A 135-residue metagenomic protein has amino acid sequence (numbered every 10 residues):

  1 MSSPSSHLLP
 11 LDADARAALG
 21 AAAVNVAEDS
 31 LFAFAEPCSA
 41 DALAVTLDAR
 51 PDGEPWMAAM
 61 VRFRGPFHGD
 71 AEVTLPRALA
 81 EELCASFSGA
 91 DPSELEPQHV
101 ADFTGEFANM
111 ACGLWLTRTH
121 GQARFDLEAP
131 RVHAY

Functional and structural regions predicted by a protein language model:
M1-Y135: N-terminal auxiliary interaction/assembly segments of multi-subunit proteins
